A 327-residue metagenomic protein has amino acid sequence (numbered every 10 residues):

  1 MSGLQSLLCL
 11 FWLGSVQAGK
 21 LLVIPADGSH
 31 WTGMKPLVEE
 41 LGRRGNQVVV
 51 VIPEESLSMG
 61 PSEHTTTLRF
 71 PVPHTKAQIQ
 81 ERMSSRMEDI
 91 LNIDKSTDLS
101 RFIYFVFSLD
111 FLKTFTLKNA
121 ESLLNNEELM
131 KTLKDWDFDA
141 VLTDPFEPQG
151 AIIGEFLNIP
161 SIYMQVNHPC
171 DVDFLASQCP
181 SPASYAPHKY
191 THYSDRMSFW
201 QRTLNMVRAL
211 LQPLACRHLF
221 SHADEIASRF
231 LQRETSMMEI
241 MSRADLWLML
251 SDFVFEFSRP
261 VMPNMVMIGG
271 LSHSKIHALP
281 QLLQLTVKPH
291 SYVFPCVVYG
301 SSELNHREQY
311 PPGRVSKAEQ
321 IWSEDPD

Functional and structural regions predicted by a protein language model:
S2-F230, M238, D245, F255 (+4 more regions): Glycosyltransferase specificity loop/lid
T143-P145, L250, Y299: Short His-Asn-centered micro-motif
E147, F253, S302-L304: Short glycine-rich anion-binding loops that position phosphate/pyrophosphate groups of nucleotides and phosphorylated
S291-R307: Conserved donor-binding/catalytic core segment of Leloir-type glycosyltransferases
